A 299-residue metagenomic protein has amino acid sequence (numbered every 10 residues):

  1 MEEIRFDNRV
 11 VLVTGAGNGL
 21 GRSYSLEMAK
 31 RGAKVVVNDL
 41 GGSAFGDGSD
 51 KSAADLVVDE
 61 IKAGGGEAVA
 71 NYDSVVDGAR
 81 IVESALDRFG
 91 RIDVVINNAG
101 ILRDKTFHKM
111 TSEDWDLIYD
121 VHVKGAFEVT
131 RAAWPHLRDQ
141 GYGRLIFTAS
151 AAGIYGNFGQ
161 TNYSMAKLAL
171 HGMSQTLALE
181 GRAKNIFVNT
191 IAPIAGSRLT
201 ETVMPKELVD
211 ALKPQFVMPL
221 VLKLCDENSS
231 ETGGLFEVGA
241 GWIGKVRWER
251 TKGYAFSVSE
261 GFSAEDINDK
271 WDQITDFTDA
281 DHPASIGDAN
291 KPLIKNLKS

Functional and structural regions predicted by a protein language model:
E3-V37: Canonical Rossmann dinucleotide-binding motif of NAD(H)/NADP(H)-dependent dehydrogenases/reductases, specifically
V58, K62, A68-Y72, V76-G90 (+1 more regions): Conserved amphipathic alpha-helix within the SDR
I61, T106-F107, D114-D116: Substrate-binding pocket helix/loop in short-chain dehydrogenase/reductase
D77, T190, L208-K298: C-terminal helical subdomain
T130-R131, Q175: A short, exposed helix-loop element centered on a Lys and neighboring polar residues
S150: Residue(s) in the substrate-gating loop at a strand-loop-helix junction that position the organic substrate next
G153-G156, T161-A169: The catalytic Tyr-X3-Lys active-site helix of short-chain dehydrogenase/reductase
